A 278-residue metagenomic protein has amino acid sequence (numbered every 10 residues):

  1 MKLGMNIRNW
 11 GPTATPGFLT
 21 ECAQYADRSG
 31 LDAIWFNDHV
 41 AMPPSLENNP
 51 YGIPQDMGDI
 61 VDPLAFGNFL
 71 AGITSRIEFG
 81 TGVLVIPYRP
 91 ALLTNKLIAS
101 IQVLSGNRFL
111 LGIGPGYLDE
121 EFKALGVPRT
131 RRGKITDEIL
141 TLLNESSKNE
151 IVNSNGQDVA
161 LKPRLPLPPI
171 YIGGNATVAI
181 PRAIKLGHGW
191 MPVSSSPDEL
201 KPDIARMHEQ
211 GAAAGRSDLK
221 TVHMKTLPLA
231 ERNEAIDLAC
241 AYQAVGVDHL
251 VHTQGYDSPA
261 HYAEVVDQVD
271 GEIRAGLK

Functional and structural regions predicted by a protein language model:
M1-K278: Active-site-adjacent structural elements that line small-molecule/cofactor binding pockets in enzymes
